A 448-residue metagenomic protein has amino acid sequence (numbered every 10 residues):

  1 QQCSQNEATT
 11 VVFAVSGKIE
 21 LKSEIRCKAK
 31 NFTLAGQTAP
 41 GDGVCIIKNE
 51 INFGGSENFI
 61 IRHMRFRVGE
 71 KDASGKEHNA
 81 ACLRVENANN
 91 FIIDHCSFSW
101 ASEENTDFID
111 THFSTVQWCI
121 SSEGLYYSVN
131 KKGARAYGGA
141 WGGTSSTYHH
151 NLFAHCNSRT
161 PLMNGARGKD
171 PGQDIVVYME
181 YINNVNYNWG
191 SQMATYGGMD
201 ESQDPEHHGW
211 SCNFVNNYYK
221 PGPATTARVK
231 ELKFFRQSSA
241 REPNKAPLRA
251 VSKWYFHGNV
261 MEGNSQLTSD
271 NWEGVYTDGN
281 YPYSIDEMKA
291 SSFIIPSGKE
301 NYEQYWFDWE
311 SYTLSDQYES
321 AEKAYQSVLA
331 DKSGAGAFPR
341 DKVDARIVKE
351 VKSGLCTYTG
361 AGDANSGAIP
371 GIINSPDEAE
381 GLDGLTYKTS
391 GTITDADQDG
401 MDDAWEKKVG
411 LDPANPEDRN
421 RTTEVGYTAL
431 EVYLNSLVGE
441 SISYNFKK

Functional and structural regions predicted by a protein language model:
Q1-V12, D418: Acidic Gly/Asp/Thr-rich repetitive segments characteristic of extracellular carbohydrate-active and adhesion proteins
S4-E7, K18-T33, D42-R62, V68-N89: Extracellular beta-strand-rich solenoid/capping regions of secreted or surface-exposed proteins that bind or remodel
S16-K18, T38-G41, G222-T225, N264-L267 (+1 more regions): Acidic glycine-/aspartate-rich tracts in secreted/extracellular proteins
K30-N31, A35-G36, P40, E57-V68 (+6 more regions): Right-handed parallel beta-helix
I47-N52, A73-R84, W100-F108, V129-G143 (+3 more regions): Extracellular beta-strand/beta-solenoid scaffold signature
L162, E180-D377: Extracellular beta-rich repeat passengers
P376-K448: Extracellular calcium-associated, cysteine-rich motifs in secreted modular proteins
